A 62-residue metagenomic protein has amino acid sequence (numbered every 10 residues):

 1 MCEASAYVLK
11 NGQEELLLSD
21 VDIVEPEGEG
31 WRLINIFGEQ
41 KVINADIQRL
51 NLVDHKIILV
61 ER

Functional and structural regions predicted by a protein language model:
C2, A6-R62: Compact, glycine-rich, soluble single-domain proteins
